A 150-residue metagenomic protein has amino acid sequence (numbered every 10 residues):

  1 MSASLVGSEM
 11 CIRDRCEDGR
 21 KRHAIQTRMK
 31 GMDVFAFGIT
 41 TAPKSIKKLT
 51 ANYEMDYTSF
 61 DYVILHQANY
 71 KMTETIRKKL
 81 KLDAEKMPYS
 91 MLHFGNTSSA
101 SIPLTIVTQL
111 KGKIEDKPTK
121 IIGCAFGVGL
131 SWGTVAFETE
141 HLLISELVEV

Functional and structural regions predicted by a protein language model:
M1, H23, K30-G31, M87-S90: Glycine-rich, flexible loop/turn motifs
M1-G7, C11-I12: Single conserved hydrophobic/aromatic residue that forms the stacking wall/gate of nucleotide- or nucleobase-binding
A3, K48, T75: Surface-exposed charge patches
R13-Q26: A mobile "lid/hinge" subdomain adjacent to the ATP/sugar-phosphate binding pocket shared across diverse ATP-dependent
I25-S45: Adenine-nucleotide phosphate-binding core of ATP-dependent small-molecule kinases
I39, P43, D61-V150: Claisen-condensing/thiolase-fold acyl-transfer catalytic domains that form or cleave C-C bonds in fatty acid
T50-Y53, L110: Structural motif corresponding to the C-terminal cap of alpha-helices
E54-S59: Short, surface-exposed connector motifs at secondary-structure boundaries
